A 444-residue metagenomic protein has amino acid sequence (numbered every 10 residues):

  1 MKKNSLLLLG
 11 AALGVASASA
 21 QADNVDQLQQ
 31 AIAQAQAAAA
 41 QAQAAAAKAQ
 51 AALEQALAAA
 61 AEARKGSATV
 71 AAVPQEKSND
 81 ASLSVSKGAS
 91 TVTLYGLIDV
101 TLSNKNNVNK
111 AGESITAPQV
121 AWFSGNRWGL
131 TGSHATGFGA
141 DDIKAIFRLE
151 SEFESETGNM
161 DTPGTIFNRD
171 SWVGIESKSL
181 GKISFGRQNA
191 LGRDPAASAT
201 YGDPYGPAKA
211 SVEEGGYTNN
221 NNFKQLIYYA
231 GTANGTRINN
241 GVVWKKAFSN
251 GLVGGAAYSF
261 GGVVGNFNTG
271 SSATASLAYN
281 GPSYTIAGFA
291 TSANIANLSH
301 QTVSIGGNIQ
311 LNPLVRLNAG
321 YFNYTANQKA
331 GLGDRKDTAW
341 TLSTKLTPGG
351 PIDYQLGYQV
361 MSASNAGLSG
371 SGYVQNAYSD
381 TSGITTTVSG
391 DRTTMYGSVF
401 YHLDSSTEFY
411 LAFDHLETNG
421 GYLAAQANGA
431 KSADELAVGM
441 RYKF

Functional and structural regions predicted by a protein language model:
S5-G14, S19-Y95: N-terminal periplasmic/intermembrane-space "pro-region" immediately following the signal or transit peptide
A81-N106, I115-F260, T269, A278-P282: Outer membrane beta-barrel
S82-S84, G129-T131, W172-I175, V243-K245 (+6 more regions): Outer-membrane beta-barrel architecture
V92-V100, A145-L149, I183, G254-A256 (+9 more regions): Transmembrane beta-strands of outer-membrane beta-barrel proteins
V100-N106, S151-S155, N189-L191, Y258-G262 (+6 more regions): Transmembrane beta-strands of outer-membrane beta-barrel pores
G112-A117, N159, Y229, Q328-G331 (+2 more regions): Extracellular loop and loop/strand-boundary signature of outer-membrane beta-barrel proteins
N268-G397, Y401-H402: Detector for outer-membrane/organellar transmembrane beta-barrel domains, recognizing the amphipathic beta-strand
Y401, K431-F444: Outer-membrane beta-barrel "beta-signal"
